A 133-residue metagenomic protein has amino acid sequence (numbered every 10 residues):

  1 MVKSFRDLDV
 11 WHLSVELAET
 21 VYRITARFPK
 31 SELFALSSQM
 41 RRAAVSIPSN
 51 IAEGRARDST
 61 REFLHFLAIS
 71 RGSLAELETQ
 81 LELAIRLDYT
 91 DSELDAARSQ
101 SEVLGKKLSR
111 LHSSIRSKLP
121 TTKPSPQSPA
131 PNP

Functional and structural regions predicted by a protein language model:
M1-P133: Short, C-terminally biased terminal segments at protein or domain edges
